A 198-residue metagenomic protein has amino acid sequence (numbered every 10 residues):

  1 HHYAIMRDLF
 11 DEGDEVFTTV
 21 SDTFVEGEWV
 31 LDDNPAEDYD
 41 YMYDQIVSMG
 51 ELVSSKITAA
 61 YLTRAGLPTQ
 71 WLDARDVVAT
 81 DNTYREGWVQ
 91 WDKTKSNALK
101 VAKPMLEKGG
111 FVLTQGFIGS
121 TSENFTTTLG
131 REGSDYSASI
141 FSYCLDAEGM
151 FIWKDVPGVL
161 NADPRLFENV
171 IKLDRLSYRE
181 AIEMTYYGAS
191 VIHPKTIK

Functional and structural regions predicted by a protein language model:
H1-I197: Nucleotide/pyrophosphate-binding catalytic subdomain
